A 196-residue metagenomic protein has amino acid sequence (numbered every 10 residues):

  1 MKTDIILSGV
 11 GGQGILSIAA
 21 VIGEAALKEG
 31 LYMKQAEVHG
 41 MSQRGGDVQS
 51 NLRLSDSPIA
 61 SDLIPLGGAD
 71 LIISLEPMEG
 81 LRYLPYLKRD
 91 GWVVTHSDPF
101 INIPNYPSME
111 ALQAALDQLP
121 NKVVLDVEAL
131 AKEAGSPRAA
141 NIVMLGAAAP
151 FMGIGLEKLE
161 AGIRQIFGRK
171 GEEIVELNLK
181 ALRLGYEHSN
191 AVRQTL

Functional and structural regions predicted by a protein language model:
M1-L196: Active-site cofactor/cluster-binding pocket
